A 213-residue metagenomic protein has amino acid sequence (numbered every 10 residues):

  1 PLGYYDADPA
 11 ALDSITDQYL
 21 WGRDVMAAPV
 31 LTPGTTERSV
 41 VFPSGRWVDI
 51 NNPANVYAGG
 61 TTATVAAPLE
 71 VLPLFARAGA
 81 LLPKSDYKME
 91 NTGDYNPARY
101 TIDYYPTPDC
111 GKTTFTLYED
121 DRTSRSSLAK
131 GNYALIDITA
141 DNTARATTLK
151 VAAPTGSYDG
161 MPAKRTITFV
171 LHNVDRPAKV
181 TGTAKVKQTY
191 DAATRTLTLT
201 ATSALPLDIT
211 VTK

Functional and structural regions predicted by a protein language model:
P1-T148, A152-P177: Catalytic core of carbohydrate-active enzymes
P43, T181-A184: Short strand-turn-strand beta-turns centered on an Asx-Gly dipeptide
K150, V170, T198-T200, T210: Generic structural detector for well-ordered beta-strands
T183-A204: Extracellular/luminal ectodomains and secreted, surface-exposed scaffolds of diverse proteins
S203-K213: Surface-exposed interaction regions enriched in Ser/Thr/Asp/Glu that occur as long low-complexity tracts or repetitive
